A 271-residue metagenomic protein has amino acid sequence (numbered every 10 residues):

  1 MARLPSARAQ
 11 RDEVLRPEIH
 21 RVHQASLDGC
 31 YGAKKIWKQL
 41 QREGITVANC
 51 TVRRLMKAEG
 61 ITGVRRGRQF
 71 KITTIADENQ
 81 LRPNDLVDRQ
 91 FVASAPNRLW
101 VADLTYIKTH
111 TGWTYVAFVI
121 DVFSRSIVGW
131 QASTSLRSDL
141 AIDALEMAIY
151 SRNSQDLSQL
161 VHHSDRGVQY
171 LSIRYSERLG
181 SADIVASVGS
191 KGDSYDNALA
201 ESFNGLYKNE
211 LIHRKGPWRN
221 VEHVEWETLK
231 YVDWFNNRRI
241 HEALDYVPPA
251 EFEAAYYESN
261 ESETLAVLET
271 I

Functional and structural regions predicted by a protein language model:
M1, I19, I36, V52 (+13 more regions): Mobile genetic element proteins and their domesticated derivatives, centered on retroelements and DNA transposons
M1-A95, P248-Y256: Basic, flexible linker segments flanking DNA-binding modules in nucleic acid-interacting mobile-element proteins
R8, D28, R42, T46 (+5 more regions): Conserved, non-catalytic sequence blocks in retroelement Pol enzymes and Pol-derived host proteins
R65-K71, A132, V161-R166, G180-L199 (+1 more regions): RNase H-like polynucleotidyl transferase catalytic core
R89-V128, T134: An active-site-proximal beta-strand-loop segment
G112, Q131-Q155, L171: Active-site beta-loop-alpha junctions of metal-dependent nucleic acid enzymes, especially the RNase H-like/DDE
Q155-L171, S190-G192, V247-A250: Acidic/histidine-rich, metal-coordinating catalytic segments
I173, G180-I184, L206-I271: C-terminal domain-tail junction helix/linker
